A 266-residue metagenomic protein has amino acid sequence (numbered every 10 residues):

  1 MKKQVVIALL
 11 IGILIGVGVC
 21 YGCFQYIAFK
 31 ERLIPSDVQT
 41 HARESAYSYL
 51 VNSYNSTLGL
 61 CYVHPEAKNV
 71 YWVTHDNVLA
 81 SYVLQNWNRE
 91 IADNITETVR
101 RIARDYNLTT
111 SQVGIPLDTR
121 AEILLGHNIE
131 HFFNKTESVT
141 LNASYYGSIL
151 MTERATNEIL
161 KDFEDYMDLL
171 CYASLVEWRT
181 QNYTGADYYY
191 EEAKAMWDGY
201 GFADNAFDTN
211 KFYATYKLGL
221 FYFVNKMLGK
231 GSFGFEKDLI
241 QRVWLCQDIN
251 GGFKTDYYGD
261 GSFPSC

Functional and structural regions predicted by a protein language model:
M1-L33, A80, F221: Secretory targeting signatures
F24-L79, V83-E164, D168, Y172-A203 (+2 more regions): Low-complexity, Ser/Thr/Pro/Gly-enriched N-terminal "stalk/linker" regions
D204-D208: Acidic, serine/threonine- and proline-rich low-complexity regulatory regions
T209-Y222, S262-C266: Amphipathic alpha-helical protein-interaction segments enriched in hydrophobic
